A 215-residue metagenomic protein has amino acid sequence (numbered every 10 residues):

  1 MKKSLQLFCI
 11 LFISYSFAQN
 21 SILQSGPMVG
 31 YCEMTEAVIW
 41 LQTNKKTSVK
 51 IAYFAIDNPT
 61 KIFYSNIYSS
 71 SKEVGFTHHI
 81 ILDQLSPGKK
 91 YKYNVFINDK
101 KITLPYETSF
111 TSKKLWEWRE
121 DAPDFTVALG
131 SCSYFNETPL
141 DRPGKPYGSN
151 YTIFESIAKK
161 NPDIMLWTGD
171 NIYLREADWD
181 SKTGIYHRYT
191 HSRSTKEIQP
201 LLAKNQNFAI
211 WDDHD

Functional and structural regions predicted by a protein language model:
M1-I22: Bacterial Sec-dependent N-terminal signal peptides
Q19-D215: Divalent metal-dependent phosphoesterase catalytic cores across multiple superfamilies
